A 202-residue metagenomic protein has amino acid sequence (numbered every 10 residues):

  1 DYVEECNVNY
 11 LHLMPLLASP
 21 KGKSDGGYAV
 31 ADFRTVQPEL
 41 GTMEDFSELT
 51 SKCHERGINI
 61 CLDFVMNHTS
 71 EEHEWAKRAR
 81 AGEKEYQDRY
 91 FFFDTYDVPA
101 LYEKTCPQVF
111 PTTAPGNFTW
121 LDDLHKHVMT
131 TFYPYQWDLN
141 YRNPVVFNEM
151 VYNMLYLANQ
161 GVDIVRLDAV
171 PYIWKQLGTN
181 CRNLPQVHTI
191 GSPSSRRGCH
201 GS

Functional and structural regions predicted by a protein language model:
D1-V151, L155, N159, V170-S202: Acidic/aromatic-lined carbohydrate-recognition and catalytic surfaces of CAZymes acting on diverse glycans
D163: Receiver (REC) domain switch/active-site residues of two-component response regulators
